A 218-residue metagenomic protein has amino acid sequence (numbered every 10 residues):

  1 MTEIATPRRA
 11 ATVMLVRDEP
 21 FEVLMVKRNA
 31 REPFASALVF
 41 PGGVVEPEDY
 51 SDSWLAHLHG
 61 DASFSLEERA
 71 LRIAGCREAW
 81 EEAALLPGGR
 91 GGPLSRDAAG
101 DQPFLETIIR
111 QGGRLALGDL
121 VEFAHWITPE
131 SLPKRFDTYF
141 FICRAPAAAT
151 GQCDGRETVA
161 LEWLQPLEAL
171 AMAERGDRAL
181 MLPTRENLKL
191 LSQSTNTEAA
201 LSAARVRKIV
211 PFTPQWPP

Functional and structural regions predicted by a protein language model:
M1-P218: N-terminal leader/linker segments that precede catalytic domains of diphosphate-processing enzymes
